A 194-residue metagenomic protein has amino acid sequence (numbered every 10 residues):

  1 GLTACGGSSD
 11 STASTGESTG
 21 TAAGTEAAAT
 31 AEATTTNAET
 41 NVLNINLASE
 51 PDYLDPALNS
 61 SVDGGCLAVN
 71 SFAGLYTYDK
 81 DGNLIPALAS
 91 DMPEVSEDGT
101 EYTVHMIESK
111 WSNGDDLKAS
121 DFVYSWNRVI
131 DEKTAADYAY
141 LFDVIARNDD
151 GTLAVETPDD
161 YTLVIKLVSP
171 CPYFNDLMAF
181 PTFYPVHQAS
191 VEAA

Functional and structural regions predicted by a protein language model:
L2-A4: C-terminal motif of bacterial Sec signal peptides marking the signal peptidase cleavage site
G6-S9: Bacterial signal peptide processing site
T15, T19, E26-N44: Immediate post-signal peptide segment of exported/extracytoplasmic ligand-binding proteins
A38-V42, N70, A87-A89, E97-G99 (+2 more regions): Extracytoplasmic
N46-E97, N127: N-terminal lobe/hinge region of extracytoplasmic solute-binding protein
Y76, K80, E97, N127-A135 (+3 more regions): Sec-exported extracytoplasmic/periplasmic mature domains
S90-A136, V164: Aromatic- and charge-enriched surface segment that lines or borders ligand/interaction sites
A139-S190: Surface-exposed binding/hinge segments that line and control ligand-binding clefts or catalytic entry sites
